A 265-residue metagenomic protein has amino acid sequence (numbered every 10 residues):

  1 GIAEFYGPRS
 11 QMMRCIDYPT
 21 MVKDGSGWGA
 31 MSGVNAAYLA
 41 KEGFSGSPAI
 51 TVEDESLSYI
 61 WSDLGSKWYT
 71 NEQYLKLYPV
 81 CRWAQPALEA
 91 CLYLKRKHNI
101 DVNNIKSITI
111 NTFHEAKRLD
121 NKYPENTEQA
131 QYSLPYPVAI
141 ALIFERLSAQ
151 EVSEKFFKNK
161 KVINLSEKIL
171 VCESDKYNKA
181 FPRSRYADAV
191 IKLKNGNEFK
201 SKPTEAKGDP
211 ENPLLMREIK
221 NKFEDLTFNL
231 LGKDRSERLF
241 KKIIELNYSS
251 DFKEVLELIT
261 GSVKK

Functional and structural regions predicted by a protein language model:
I2-Q11: Flexible glycine/proline-rich, aromatic-decorated loop/lid segments
M13-M31, Y38-K265: Terminal-appendage/accessory-domain detector
